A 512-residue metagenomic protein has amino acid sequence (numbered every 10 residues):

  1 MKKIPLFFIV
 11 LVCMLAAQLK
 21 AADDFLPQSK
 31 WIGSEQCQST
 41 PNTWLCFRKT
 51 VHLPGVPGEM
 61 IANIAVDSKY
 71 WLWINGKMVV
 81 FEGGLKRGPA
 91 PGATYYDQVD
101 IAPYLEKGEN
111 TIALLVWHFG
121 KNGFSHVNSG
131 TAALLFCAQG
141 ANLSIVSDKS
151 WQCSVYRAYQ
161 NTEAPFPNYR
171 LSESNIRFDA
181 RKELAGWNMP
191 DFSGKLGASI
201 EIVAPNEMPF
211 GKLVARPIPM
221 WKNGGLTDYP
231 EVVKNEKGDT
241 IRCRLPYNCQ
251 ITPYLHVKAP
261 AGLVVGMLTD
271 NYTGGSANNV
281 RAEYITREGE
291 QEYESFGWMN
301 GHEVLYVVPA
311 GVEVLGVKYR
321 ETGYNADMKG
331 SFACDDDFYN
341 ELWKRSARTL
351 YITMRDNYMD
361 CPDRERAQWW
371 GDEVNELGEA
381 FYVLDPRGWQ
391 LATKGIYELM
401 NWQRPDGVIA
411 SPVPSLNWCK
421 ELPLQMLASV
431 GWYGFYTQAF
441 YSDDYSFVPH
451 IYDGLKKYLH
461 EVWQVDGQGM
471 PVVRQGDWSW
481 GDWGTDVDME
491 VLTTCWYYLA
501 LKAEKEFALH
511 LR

Functional and structural regions predicted by a protein language model:
M1-D23: Bacterial Sec-dependent N-terminal signal peptides
F8, S446, A508-R512: Secondary-structure transition into beta-strands, especially the periplasmic turns and strand N-termini that construct
L19-K20, K502, A508-R512: Short, intrinsically disordered, charge-balanced linker/junction segments flanking boundaries in proteins
A22-D363, D372, R387-L391, A410-P414 (+2 more regions): Extracellular/oxidizing-compartment recognition motifs
Y70-L72, E504-F507: Carbohydrate-binding surfaces in secreted/extracellular proteins
P103, A113-W117, V280-G311, F338-L342 (+2 more regions): Aromatic-rich carbohydrate-recognition surfaces in CAZymes
